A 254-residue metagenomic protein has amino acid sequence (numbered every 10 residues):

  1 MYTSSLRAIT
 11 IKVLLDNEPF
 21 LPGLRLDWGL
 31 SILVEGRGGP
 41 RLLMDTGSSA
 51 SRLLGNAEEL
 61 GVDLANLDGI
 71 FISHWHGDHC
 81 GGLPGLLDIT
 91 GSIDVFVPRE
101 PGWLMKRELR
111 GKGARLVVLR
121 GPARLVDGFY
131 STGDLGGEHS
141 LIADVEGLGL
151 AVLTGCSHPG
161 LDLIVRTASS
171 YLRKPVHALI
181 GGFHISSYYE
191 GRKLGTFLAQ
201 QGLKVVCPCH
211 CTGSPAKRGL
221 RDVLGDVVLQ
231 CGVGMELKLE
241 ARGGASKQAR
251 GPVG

Functional and structural regions predicted by a protein language model:
Y2-L15, R124-F129: N-terminal amphipathic/basic leader segments beginning at the initiator methionine
I9-L60, H139-T154: Conserved beta-strand hairpin/beta-sheet module of binuclear metal-dependent hydrolase folds, prominently
I11-V13, M44, V97, V117-V118 (+3 more regions): General beta-strand structural signal in soluble alpha/beta enzymes
L15-E18, T46-S48, W75, E100-P101 (+5 more regions): Active-site metal-binding loops of divalent metal-dependent hydrolases
G23, S31-E35, V117-R173: Catalytic core of the metallo-beta-lactamase
S51-F96, S169-L179, A199, K204: Active-site metal-binding motif and surrounding structural segment of the metallo-beta-lactamase
H79-G82, G149-L150, C156-L237: Cap/insert and terminal regions of metallo-dependent hydrolase folds
V97-S140, E146-G147, L229-G243, K247 (+1 more regions): Metallo-beta-lactamase
